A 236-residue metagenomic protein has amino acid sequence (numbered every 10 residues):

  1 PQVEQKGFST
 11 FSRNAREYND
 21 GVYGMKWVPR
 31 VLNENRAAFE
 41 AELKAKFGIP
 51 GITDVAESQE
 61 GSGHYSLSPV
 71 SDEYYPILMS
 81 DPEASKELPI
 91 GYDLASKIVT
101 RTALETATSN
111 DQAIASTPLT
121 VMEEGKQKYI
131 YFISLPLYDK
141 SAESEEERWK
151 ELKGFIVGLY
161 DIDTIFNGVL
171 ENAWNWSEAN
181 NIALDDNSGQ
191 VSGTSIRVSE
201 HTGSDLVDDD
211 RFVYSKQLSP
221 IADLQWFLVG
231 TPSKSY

Functional and structural regions predicted by a protein language model:
P1-V229: Intrinsically disordered, low-complexity polar/acidic regions
G230-Y236: Short beta-strand-to-loop transition segments that serve as allosteric relay/switch motifs in sensory/regulatory domains
